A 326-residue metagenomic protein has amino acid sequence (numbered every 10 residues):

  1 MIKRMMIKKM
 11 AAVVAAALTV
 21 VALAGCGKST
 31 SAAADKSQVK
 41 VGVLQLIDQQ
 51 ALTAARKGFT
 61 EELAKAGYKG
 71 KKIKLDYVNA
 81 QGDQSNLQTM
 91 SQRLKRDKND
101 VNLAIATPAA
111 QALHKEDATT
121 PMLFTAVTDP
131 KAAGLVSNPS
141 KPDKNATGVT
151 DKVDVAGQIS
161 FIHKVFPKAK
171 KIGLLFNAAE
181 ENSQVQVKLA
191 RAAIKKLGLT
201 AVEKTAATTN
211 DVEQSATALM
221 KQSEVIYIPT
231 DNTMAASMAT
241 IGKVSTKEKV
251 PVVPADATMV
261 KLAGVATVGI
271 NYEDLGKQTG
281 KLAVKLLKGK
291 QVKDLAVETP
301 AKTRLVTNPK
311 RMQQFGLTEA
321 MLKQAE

Functional and structural regions predicted by a protein language model:
V21-G25: C-terminal motif of bacterial Sec signal peptides marking the signal peptidase cleavage site
G27-S29: Bacterial signal peptide processing site
D35-T60, A66, D76-S85, A179-S183 (+2 more regions): Extracytoplasmic "Venus flytrap"
V41, F59, T147-A193, L295-R311: An alpha-beta-alpha
K74-R96, T205-L219: Structural motif
Q81-S137, D231-T246, V250: Beta-alpha junction/loop-to-helix N-cap segments that form part of ligand/metal-binding clefts
P130-A169, I270-K290: Hydrophobic alpha-helical segments within soluble ligand-binding/sensing domains
K285-E326: Hinge/cleft segment of the Venus flytrap/periplasmic-binding protein
